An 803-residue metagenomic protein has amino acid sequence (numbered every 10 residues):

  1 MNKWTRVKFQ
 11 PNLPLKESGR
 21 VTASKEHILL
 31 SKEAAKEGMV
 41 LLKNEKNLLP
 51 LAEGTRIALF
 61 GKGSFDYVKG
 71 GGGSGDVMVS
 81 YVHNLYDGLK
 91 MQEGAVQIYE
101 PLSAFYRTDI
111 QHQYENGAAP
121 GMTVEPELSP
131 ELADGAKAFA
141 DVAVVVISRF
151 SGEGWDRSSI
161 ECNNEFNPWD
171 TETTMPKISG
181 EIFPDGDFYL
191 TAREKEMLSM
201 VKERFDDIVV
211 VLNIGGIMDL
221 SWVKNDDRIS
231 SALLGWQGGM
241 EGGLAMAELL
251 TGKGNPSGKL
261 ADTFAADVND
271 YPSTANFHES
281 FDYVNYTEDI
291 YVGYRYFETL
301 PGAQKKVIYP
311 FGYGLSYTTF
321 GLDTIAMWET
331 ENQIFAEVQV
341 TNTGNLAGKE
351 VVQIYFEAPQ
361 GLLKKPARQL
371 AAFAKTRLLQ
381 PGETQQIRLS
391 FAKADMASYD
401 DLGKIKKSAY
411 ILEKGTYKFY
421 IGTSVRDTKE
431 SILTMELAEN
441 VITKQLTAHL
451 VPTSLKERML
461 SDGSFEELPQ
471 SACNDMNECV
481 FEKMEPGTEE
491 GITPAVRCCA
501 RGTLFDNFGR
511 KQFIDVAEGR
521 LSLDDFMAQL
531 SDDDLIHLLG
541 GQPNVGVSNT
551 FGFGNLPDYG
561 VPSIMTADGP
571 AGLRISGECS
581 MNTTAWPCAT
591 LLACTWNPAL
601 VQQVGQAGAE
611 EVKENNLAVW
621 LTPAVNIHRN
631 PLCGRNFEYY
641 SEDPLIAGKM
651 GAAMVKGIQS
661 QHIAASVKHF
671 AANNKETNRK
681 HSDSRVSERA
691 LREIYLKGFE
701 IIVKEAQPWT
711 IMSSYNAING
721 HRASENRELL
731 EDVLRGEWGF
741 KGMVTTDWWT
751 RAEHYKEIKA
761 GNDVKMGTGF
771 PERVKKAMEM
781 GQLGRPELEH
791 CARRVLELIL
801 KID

Functional and structural regions predicted by a protein language model:
M1-D427, L446-D803: Glycoside hydrolase catalytic-domain context in secreted enzymes
D427-A448: Short beta-strand elements
